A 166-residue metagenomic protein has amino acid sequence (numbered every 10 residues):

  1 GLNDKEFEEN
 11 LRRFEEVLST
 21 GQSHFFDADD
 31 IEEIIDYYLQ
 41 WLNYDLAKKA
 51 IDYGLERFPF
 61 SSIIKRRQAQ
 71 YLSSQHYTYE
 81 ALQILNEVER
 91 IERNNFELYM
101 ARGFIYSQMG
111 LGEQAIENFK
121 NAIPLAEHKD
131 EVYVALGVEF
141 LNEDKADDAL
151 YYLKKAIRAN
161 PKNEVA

Functional and structural regions predicted by a protein language model:
E9-R13, F25-D36: Amphipathic alpha-helical repeat scaffolds of TPR domains
D27-A28, S62-I63, N94-E97, K129-E131 (+1 more regions): Helix-start (N-cap) detector for alpha-helical repeat units in TPR-like alpha-solenoids, especially tetratricopeptide
Y37-Y38, L72, Y106, F140: Residue at a conserved register position within TPR or TPR-like alpha-solenoid repeats
R57-F58, R90-E92, P124-A126, R158-A159: Structural marker of alpha-solenoid helical repeat scaffolds
